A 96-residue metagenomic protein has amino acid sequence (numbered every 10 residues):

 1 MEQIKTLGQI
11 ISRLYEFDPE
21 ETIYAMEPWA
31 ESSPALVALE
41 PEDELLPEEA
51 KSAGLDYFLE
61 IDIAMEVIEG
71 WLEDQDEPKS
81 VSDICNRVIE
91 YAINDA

Functional and structural regions predicted by a protein language model:
M1-P41: Extended, charge-biased low-complexity segments that typically form long amphipathic alpha-helices/coiled-coils
A35-A96: Amphipathic protein-protein interaction modules
